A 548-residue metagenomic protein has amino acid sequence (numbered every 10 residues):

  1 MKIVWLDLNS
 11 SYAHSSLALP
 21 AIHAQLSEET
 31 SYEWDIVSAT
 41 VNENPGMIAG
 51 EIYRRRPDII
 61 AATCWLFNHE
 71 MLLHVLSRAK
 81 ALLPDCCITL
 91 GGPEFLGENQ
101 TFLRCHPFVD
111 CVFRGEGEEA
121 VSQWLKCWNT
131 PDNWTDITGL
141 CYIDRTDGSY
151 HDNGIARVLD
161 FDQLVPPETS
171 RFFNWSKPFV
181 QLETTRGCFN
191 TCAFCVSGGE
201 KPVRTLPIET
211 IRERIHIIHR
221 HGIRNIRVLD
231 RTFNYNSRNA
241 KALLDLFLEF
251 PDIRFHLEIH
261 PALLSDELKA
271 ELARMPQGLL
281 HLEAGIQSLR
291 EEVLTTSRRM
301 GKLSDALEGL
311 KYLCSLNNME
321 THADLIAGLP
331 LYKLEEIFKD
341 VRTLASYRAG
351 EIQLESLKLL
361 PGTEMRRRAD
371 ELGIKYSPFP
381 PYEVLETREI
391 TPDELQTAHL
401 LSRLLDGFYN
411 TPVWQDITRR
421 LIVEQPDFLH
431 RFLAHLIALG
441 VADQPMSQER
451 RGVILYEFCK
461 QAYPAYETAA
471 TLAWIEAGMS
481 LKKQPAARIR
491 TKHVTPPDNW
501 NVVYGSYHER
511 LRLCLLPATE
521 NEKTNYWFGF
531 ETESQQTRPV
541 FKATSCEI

Functional and structural regions predicted by a protein language model:
M1-K2, I137, C141-Q181, N525 (+1 more regions): N-terminal [4Fe-4S]-dependent radical SAM core
K2, Q25, D35-I155: Glycine-rich beta-alpha loop elements in corrinoid/cobalamin-binding modules across cobalamin-dependent enzymes
K2-L8, P45, A49-I52, R403-I548: Radical SAM enzyme core and accessory elements
L6-N9, T63, G91, L229: Short hydrophobic segments within beta-strands
N9-A18, C64-H69: A short, glycine/small-residue-rich beta-strand->loop->alpha-helix junction that serves as a flexible
A18-Q25, S77, R214: Short amphipathic alpha-helix
T40, I59, C87-T89, R212 (+4 more regions): Conserved C-terminal portion of the radical SAM core fold that forms the substrate/S-adenosylmethionine-binding
D162-M319, A327: Radical SAM [4Fe-4S] cluster-binding motif and immediate context
